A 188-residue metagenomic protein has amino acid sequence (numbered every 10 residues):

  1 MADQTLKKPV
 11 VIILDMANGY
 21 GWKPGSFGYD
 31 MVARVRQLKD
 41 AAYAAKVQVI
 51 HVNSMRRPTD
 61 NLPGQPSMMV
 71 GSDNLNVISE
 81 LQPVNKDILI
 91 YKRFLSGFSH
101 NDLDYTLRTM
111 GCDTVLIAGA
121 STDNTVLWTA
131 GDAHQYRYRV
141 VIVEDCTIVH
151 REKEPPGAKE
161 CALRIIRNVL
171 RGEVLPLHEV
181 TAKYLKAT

Functional and structural regions predicted by a protein language model:
M1-V10, Q37-A44, P66-T188: Active-site-adjacent betaalpha module
M16, S54, D145: Active-site loop/turn elements of alpha/beta-hydrolase fold enzymes, especially the short glycine-/histidine-rich
A17-K23: Short acidic, Gly/Ser-rich segments with clustered Asp/Glu that frequently serve as metal-coordination loops in enzyme
G21, T59, H150-R151: Conserved protein kinase catalytic core
P24-D30, G64-M69: Short glycine-enriched, charge-decorated loop/helix-capping segments at active-site entrances that position
G25-A42: …and closely analogous acidic/polar surface helices at protein-protein or active-site interfaces in A-domain-like
A42-T59: Von Willebrand factor
